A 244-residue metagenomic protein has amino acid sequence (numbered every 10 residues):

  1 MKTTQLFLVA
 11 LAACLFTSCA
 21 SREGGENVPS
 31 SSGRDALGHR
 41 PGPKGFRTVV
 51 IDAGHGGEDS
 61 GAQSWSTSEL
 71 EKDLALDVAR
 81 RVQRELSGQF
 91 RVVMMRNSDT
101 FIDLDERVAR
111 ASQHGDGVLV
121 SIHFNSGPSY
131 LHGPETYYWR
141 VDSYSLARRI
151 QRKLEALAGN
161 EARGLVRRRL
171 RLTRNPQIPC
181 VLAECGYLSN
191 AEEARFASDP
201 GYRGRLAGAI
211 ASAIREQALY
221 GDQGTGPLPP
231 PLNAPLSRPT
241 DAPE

Functional and structural regions predicted by a protein language model:
K2-E244: Catalytic-site microenvironment of enzymes that process N-acetyl-hexosamine-containing cell-wall polysaccharides
